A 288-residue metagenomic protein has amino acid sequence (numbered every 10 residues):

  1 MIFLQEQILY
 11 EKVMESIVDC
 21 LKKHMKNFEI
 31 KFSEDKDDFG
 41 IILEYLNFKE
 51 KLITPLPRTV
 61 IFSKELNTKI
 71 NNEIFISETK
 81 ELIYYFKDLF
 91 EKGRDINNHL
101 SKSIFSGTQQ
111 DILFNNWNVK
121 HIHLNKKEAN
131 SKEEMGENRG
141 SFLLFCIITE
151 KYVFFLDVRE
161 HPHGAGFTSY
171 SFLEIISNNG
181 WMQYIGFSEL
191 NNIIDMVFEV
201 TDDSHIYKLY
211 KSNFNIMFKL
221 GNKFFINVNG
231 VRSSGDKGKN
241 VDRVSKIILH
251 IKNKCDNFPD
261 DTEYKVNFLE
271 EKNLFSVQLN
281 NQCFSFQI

Functional and structural regions predicted by a protein language model:
M1-F39: General N-terminal leader/first-domain-start detector
K12, S16, C20, H24 (+5 more regions): Charge-rich, solvent-exposed alpha-helical interaction surfaces
M14-E15, E29-T54, R58, I70 (+1 more regions): Preference for solvent-exposed, low-hydrophobicity sequence contexts
E65-R94: Low-complexity, highly charged intrinsically disordered N-terminal segments that act as targeting/localization
Y84-K151: Short N-terminal edge-element motif at the start of the domain
K127, E160-H161: Residue-level signature for short turns and capping positions that connect secondary-structure elements
F154-E160: Catalytic Cys-His active-site segments of thiol-dependent hydrolases/isopeptidases
H163-I193: Compact, glycine/acidic-enriched structural inserts
